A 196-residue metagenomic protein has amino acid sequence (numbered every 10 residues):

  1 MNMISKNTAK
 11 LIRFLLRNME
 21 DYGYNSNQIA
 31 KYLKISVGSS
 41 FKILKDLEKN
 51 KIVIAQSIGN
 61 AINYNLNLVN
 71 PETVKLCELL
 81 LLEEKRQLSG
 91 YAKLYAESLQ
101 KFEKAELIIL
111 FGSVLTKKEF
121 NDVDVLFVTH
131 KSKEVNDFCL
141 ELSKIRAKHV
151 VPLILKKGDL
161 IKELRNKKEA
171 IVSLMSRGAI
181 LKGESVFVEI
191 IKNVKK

Functional and structural regions predicted by a protein language model:
M1-K104, L115-F120, T129-K196: Catalytic core of pol beta-like nucleotidyltransferases
A105-F111: Short acidic amphipathic segments
V123: Residue-level detector of short, conserved catalytic/binding motifs and their immediate flanks
